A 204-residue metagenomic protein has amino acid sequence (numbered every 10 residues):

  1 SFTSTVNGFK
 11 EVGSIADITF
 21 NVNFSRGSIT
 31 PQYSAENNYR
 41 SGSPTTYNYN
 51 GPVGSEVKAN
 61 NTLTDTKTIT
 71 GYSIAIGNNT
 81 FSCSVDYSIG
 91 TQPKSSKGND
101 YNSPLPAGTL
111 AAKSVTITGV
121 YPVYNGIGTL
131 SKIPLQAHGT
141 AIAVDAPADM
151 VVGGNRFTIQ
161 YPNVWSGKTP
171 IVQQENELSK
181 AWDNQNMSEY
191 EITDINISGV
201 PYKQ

Functional and structural regions predicted by a protein language model:
S1-F2: Proline/serine/threonine-rich low-complexity linkers at boundaries of modular beta-sandwich domains
V6-D17: Short, solvent-exposed loop/linker segments at the N-terminal edge of repeated beta-sheet extracellular domains
N21-S28: Acidic, Ser/Thr
V53-T64: Short beta-strand segments within Ig-like beta-sandwich modules, predominantly Fibronectin type-III
L63, T68-T80, G90, D194-G199 (+1 more regions): Surface-exposed, short loops/turns at beta-strand junctions within beta-sandwich domains
F81-V85: Hydrophobic/tyrosine-rich beta-strand signature of extracellular beta-sandwich/beta-rich modules, prominently
D86-S103: Short, solvent-exposed loop/turn segments at the edges of extracellular beta-sandwich modules
D100-Y101, V120-Q204: Preference for solvent-exposed, low-hydrophobicity sequence contexts
